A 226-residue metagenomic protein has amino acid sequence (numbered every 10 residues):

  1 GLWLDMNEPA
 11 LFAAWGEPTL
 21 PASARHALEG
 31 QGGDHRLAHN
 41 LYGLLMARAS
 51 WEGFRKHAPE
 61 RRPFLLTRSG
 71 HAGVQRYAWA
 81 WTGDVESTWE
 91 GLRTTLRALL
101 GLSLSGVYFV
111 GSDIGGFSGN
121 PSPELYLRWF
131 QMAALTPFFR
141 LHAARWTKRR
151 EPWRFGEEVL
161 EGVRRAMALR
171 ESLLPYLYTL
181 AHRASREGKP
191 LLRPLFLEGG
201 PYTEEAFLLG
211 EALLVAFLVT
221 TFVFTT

Functional and structural regions predicted by a protein language model:
G1-T226: Catalytic-domain carbohydrate-binding cleft regions of carbohydrate-active enzymes
